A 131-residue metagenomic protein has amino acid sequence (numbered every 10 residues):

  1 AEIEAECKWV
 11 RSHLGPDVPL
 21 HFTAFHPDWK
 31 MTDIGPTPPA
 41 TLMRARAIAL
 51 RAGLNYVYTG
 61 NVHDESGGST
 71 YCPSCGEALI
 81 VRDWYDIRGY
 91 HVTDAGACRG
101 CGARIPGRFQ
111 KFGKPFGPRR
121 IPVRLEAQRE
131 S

Functional and structural regions predicted by a protein language model:
E2-S131: Auxiliary Fe-S-binding modules of radical SAM enzymes
